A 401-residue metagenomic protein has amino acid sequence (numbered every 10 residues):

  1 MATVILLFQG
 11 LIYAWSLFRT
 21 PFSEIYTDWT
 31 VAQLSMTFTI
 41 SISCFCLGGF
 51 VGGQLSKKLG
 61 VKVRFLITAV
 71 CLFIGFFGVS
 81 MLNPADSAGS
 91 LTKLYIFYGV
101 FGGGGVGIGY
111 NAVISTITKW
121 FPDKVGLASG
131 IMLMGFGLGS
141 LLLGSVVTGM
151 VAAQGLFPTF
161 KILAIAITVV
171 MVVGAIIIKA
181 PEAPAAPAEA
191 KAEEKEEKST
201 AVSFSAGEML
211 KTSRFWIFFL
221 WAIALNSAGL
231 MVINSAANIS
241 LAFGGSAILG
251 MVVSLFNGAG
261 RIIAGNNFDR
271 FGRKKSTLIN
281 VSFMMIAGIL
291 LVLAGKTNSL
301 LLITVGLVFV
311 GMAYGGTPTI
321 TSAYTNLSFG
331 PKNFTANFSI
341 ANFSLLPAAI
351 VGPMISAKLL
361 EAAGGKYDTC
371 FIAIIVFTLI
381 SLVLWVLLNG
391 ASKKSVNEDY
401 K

Functional and structural regions predicted by a protein language model:
W15-F22, G207-A264, G352: Extracytoplasmic gate region of multi-pass secondary transporters
F22-S23, L55-S56, L142-Q154, S240-L241 (+2 more regions): Interfacial helix-cap and linker-helix signal at transmembrane-aqueous boundaries of multi-pass secondary transporters
G48-V61, R261-R273, L360: Helix-to-loop junctions at the C-terminal end of transmembrane segments in multipass secondary transporters
C71-S87, F283-K296: C-terminal ends and interior cores of transmembrane alpha-helices in multi-pass membrane transporters/permeases
S90-I108, L302-G315: Hydrophobic core of transmembrane alpha-helices in multi-pass small-molecule transporters, especially MFS/SLC-type
Y98-M134: Cytoplasmic helix-loop-helix junction between adjacent transmembrane helices in 12-TM secondary transporters
F136-E182: Helix-loop-helix hairpin linking two adjacent transmembrane segments in secondary transporters
F243, M251-N257, I262-I263, F268-Y324: C-terminal transmembrane helical hairpin of 12-TM major facilitator-type secondary transporters
